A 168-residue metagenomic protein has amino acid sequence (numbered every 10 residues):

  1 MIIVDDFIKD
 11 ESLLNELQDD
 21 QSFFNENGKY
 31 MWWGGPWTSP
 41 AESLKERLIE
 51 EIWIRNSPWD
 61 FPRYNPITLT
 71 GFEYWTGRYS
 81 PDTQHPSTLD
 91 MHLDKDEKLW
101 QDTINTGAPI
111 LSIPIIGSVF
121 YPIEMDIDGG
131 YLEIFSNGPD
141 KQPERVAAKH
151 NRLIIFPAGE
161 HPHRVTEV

Functional and structural regions predicted by a protein language model:
M1-I154, G159-V168: Fe(II)/2-oxoglutarate oxygenase catalytic core
